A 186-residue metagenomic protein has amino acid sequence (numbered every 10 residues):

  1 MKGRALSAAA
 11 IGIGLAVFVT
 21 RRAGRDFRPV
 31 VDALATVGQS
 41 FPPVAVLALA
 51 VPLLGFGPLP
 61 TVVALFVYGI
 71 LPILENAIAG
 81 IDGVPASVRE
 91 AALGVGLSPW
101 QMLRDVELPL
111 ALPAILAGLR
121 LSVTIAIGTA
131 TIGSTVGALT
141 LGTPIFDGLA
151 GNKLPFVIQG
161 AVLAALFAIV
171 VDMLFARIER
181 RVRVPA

Functional and structural regions predicted by a protein language model:
M1-F18: Transmembrane alpha-helix signature in integral membrane proteins
M1-G3, P43-P72, L112, F156 (+1 more regions): Loop-to-helix entry region at the N-terminal start of transmembrane alpha-helices in multi-pass membrane transporters
K2-L6, V67, P99-I132, Q159 (+3 more regions): Transmembrane alpha-helices
G14-L49, I73-A79, G83, E90: Cytoplasmic-entry segments and transmembrane alpha-helices of multi-pass inner-membrane transporters
R22-V30, G57-L59, P99, K153: Membrane-helix interface segments
A23-F27, D82, A86, I158-A186: C-terminal transmembrane helix and the adjacent membrane-cytosol boundary/short C-terminal tail of inner/organellar
P52, T129-A164, R183: Glycine-rich helix-loop "coupling/hinge" segments at transmembrane-helix boundaries in multipass transporters
N76-I115, L121, L141, I145: Short cytoplasmic-facing helical segments at TM-TM junctions of multi-pass membrane proteins
